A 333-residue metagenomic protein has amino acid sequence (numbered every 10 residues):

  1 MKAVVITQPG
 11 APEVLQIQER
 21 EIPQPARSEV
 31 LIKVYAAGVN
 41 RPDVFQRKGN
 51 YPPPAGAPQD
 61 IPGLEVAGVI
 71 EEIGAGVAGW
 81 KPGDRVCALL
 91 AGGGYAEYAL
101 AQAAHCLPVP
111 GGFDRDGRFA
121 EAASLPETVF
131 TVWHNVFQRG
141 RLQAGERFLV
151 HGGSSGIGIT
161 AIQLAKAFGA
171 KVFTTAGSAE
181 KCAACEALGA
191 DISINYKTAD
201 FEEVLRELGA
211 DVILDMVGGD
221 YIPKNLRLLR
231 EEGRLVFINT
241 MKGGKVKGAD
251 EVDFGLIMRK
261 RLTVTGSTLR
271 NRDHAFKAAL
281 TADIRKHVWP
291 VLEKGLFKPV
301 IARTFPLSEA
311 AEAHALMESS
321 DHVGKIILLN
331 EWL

Functional and structural regions predicted by a protein language model:
E21-V39, N50-G93: Glycine-rich beta-strand-centered segment in the early N-terminal region that forms part of a ligand/cofactor-binding
E72, G79, R85-S154: NAD(P)H dinucleotide-binding glycine-rich loop of Rossmann-like/cofactor-binding domains, especially the beta1-alpha1
R85, R147, K171, G233-R234 (+1 more regions): Short glycine-centered segments of the SAM/dcSAM-binding site in methyltransferase folds
G94-E97, G177-A184, F201, A249-D253: Short, glycine/polar-rich helix-capping loops at beta-to-alpha or helix-loop-helix junctions that flank or form
A123-T198: Mid-domain Rossmann-like dinucleotide-binding core that forms the NAD(H)/NADP(H) cofactor-binding site
D200-L208: Short amphipathic alpha-helix with an adjacent loop that forms part of the alpha/beta core around
D220-K294, L329-L333: Glycine-rich phosphate-binding loop and adjacent beta-alpha segment of Rossmann(oid) nucleotide-cofactor-binding
W289, K294-R303, A311-L333: C-terminal capping/lid region of NAD(P)-dependent oxidoreductase domains
